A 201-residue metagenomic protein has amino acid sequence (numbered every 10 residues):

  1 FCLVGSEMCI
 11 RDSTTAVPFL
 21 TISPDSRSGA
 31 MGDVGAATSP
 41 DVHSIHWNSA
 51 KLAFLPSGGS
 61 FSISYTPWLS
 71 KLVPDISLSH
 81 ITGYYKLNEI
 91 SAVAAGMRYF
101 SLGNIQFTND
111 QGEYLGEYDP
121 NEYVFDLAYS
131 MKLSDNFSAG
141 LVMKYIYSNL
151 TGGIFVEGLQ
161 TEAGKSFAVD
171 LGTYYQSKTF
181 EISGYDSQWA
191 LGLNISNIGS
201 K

Functional and structural regions predicted by a protein language model:
S6-E7, R11-K201: Subset of outer-membrane beta-barrel
